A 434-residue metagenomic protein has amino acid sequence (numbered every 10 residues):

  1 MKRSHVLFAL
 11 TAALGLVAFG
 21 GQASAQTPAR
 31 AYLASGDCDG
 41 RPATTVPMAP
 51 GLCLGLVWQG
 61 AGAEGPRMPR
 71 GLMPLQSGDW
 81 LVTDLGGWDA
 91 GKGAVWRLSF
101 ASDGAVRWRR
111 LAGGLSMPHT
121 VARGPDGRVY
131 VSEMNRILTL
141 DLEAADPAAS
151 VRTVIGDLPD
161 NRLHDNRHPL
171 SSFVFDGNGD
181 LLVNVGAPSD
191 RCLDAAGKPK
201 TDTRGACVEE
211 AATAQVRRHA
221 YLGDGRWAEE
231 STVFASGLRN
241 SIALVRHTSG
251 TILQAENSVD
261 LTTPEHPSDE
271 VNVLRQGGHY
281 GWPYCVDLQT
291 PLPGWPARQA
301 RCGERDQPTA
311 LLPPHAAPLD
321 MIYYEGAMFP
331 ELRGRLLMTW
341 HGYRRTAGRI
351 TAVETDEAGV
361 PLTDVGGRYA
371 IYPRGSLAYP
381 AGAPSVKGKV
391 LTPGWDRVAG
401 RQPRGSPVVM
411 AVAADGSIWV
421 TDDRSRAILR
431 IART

Functional and structural regions predicted by a protein language model:
T27-P50, L170, A187-E229, L238-V390 (+3 more regions): Beta-propeller domain segments
C53, G65-M68, G91, G114-M117 (+8 more regions): Beta-rich catalytic cores
W58-E64, R110-S116, I155-D165, T232-G237 (+3 more regions): Surface loop/turn motifs at the tips and blade-to-blade linkers of beta-strand repeat domains
L72, V121, F173, S241-L244 (+2 more regions): Hydrophobic core register within WD40 beta-propeller blades
P74-G78, R123-D126, F175-N178, R246-S249 (+2 more regions): Residue-level detector of Asp-centered blade-edge/turn motifs that repeat once per structural unit in beta-propeller
D79-T83, R128-V131, D180-N184, T251-A255 (+3 more regions): Conserved beta-propeller blade signature
A112, M117, N135-F175: Asp-box/WD-like beta-propeller blade repeats and closely related beta-sheet repeat scaffolds
A411-T434: Blade-level signature of beta-propeller repeat domains, shared across WD40, Kelch, NHL, RCC1 and BNR/Asp-box propellers
